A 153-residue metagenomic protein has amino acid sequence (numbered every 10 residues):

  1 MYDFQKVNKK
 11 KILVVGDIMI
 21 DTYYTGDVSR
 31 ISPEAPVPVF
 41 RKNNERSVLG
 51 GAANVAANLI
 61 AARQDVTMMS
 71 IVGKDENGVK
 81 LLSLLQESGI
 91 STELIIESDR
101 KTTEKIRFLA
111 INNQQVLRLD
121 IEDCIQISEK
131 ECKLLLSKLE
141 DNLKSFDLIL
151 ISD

Functional and structural regions predicted by a protein language model:
M1-S29: Positively charged, low-complexity intrinsically disordered leader regions
F4, K11, P33, V37-E104: Substrate-binding N-lobe of the ribokinase-like
V7, L143-K144: A short, aliphatic-rich alpha-helical micro-motif
K11-L13, I18, V66-T67, T92-E93 (+2 more regions): Structural motif
V15-G16, S70, I96, L109 (+2 more regions): Short beta-strand segments
T25-E34, A110-N112: Short, flexible, mixed-charge acidic loops at enzyme active sites
L94-R100, R107-L143: Conserved phosphate-binding/catalytic loop of the ribokinase/pfkB sugar-kinase fold
S145-D153: Short acidic, glycine-rich surface-loop motifs adjacent to enzyme active sites
